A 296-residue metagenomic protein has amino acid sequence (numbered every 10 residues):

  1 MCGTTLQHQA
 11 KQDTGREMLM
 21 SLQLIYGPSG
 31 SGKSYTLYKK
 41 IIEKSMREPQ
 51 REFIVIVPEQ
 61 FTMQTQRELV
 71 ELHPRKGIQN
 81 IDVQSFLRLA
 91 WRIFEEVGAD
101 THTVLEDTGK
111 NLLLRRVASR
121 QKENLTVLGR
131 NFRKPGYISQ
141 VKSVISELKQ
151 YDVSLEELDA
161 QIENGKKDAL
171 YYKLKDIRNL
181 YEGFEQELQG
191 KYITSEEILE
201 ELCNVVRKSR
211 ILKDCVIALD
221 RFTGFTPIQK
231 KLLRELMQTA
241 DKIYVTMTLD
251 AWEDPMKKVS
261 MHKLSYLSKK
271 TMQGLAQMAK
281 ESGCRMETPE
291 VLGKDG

Functional and structural regions predicted by a protein language model:
A10-L19: Short, Lys/Arg-enriched N-terminal segments with co-localized hydrophobic residues within the first ~10-30 amino acids
S21-I25, T36, R120-R221, I228 (+2 more regions): Accessory N-terminal region flanking or inserted into the helicase ATPase core in nucleic-acid motor proteins
L22-E48, E52-T65: Glycine-rich P-loop/Walker A and Walker A-like loops and their local beta1-loop-alpha1 context in P-loop NTPases
K40, L69, Q229-E235: A short acidic, amphipathic alpha-helical/loop segment
Q50-A160, D168: Conserved P-loop NTPase-based nucleic-acid remodeling module centered on helicase motor cores
D82-L89, V216-F225, Q229, Y244: Conserved helicase core region in the C-terminal RecA-like lobe
K230-G296: Conserved RecA-like helicase ATPase core segment that couples NTP binding/hydrolysis to strand translocation
